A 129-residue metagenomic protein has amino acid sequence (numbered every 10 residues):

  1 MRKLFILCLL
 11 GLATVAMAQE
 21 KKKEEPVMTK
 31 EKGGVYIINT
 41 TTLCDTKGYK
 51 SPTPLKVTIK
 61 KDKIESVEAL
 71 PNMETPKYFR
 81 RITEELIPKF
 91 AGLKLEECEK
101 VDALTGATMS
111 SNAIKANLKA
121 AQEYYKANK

Functional and structural regions predicted by a protein language model:
M1-L4: Positively charged n-region of N-terminal signal peptides that target proteins for export
I6-C8: Terminal accessory regions that mediate trafficking to/through membranes and regulate activation
L10-M17: Hydrophobic h-region of N-terminal signal peptides that target proteins for export in Gram-negative bacteria
Q19-N112, Q122-K129: Flexible, solvent-exposed loop/hinge segments and secondary-structure transition points
